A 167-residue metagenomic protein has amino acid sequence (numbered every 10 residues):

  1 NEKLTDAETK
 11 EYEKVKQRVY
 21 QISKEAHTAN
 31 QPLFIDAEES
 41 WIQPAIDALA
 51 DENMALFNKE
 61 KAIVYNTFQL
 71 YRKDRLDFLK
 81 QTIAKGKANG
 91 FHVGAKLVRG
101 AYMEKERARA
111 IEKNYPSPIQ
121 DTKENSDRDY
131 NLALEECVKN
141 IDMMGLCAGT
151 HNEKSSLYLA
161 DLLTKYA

Functional and structural regions predicted by a protein language model:
N1-A167: Positively charged, amphipathic and often flexible ligand-engagement surfaces
